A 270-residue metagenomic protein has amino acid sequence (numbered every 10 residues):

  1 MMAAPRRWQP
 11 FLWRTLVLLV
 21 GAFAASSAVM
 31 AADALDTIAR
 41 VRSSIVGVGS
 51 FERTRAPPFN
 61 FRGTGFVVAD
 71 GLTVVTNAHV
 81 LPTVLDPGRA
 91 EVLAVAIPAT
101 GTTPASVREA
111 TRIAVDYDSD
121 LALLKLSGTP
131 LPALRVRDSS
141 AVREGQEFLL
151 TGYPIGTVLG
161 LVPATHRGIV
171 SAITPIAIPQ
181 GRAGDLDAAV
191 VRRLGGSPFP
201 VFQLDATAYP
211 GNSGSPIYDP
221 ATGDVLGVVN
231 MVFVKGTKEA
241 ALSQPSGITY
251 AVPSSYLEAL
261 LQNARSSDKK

Functional and structural regions predicted by a protein language model:
M1-F11: N-terminal secretory signal peptides that target proteins for export/translocation
R14-S26: Bacterial N-terminal signal peptides
V29-A78, T111, S119-L121, R143 (+2 more regions): N-terminal activation segment of mature serine protease catalytic domains
D36-T37, V84, T111-I113, S127-V162: Active-site substrate-binding loop(s) of clan PA
V41-P58, L126-A133, A164-Q262: Active-site region of chymotrypsin-like
A69-D116: Catalytic-histidine neighborhood of serine endopeptidases, predominantly the chymotrypsin-like S1/PA family
N77-H79, Y153, T222, M231: Short, surface-exposed secondary-structure boundary micro-motifs
E91-V95, T100-A110, E144-L149, P163-D187: Beta-strand/loop subdomains of soluble extracytoplasmic proteins
